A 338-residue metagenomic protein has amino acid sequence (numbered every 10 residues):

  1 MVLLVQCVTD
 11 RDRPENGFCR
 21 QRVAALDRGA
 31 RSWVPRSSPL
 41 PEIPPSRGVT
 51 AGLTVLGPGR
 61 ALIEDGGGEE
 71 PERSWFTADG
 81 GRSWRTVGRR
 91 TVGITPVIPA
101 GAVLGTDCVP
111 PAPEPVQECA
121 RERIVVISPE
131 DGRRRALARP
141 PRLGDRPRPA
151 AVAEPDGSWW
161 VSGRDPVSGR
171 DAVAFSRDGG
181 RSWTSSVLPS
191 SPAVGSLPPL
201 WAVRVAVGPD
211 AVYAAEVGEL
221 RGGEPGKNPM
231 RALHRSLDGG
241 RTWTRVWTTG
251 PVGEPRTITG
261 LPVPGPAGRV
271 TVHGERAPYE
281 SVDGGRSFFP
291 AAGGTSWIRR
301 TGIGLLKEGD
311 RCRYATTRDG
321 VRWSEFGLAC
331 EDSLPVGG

Functional and structural regions predicted by a protein language model:
M1-G338: Extracellular glycan-interacting surfaces
